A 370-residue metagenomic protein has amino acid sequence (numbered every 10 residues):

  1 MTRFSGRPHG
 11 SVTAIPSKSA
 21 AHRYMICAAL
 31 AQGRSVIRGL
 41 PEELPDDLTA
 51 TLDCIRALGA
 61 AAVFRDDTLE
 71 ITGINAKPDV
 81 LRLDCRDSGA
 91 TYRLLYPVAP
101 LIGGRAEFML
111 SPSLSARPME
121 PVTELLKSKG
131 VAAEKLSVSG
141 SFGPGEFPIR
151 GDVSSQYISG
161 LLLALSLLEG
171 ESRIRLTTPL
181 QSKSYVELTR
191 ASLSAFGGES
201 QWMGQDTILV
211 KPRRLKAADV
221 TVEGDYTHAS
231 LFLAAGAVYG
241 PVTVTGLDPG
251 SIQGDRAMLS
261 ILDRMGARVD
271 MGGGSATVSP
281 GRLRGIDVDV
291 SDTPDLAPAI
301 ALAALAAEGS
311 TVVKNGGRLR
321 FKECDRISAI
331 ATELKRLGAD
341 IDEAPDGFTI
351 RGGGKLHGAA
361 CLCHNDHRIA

Functional and structural regions predicted by a protein language model:
M1-A370: Short, structured segments at the rim of ligand-binding sites
